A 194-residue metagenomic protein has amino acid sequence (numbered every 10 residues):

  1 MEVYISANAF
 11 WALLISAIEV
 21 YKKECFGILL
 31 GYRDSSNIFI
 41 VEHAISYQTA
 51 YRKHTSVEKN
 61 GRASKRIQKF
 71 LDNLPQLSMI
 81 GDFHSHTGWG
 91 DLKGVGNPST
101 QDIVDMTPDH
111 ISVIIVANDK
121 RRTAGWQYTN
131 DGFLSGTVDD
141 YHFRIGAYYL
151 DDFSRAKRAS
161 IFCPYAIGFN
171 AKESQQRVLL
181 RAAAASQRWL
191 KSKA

Functional and structural regions predicted by a protein language model:
M1-G81, S85-A194: MPN/JAMM (Mov34/JAB) isopeptidase/deubiquitinase module and associated MPN-bearing subunits/adaptors in ubiquitin
